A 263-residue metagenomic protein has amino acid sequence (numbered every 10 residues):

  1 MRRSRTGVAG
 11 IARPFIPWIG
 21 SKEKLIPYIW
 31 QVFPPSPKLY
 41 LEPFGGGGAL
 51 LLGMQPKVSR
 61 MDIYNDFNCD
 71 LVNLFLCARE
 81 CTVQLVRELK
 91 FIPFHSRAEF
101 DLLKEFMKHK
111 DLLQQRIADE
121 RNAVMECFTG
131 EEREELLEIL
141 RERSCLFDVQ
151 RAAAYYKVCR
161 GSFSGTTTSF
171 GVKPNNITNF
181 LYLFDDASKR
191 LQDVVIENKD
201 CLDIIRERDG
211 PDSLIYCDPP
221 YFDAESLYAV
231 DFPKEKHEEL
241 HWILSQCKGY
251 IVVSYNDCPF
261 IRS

Functional and structural regions predicted by a protein language model:
R2-L25, P35, R79-L227, Q246 (+1 more regions): SAM-dependent nucleic-acid methyltransferase catalytic core
P35-S96: Conserved S-adenosyl-L-methionine
P43-F44, N65, E197-K199, C217 (+1 more regions): Short His-Asn-centered micro-motif
M54-K57, E207-G210, F260-S263: Short loop/helix-cap segments at secondary-structure boundaries that form the rim of catalytic
F75, Y156, I251: A residue-level signal for conserved active-site and pocket-lining positions in enzyme catalytic cores
F232-E238: Charged helix-capping and loop-helix junction motifs
E238-S263: Conserved Class I SAM-dependent methyltransferase catalytic core
